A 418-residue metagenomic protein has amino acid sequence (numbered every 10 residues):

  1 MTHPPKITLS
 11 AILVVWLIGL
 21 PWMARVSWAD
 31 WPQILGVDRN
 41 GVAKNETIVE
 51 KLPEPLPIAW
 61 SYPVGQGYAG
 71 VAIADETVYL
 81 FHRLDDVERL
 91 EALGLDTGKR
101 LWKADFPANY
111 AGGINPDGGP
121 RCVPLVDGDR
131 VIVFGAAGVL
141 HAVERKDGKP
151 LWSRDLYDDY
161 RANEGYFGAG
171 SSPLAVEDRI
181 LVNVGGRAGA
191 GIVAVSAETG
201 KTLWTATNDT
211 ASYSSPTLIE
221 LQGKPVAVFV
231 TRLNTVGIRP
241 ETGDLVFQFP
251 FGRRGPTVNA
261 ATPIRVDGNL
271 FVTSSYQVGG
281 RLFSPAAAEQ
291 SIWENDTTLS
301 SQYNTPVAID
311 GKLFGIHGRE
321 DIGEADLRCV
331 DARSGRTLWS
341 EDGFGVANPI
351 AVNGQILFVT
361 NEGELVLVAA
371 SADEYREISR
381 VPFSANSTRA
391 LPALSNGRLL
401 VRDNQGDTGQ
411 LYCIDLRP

Functional and structural regions predicted by a protein language model:
M1-L9: N-terminal secretory signal peptides that target proteins for export/translocation
S10-R25: Bacterial N-terminal signal peptides
R25-P418: Noncatalytic, solvent-exposed loop/strand surfaces of beta-propeller-type extracellular/periplasmic domains
